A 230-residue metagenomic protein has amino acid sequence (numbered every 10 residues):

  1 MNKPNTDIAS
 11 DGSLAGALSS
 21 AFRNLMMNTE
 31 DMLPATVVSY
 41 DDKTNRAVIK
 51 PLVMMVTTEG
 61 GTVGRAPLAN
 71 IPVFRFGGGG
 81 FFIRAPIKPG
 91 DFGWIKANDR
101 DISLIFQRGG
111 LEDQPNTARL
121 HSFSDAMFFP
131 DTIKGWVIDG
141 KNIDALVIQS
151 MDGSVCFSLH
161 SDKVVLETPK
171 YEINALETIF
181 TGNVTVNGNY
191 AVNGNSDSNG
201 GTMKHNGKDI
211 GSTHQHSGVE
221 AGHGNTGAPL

Functional and structural regions predicted by a protein language model:
N2-P169: Hydrophobic packing positions characteristic of elongated beta-solenoid/beta-helix-type spike/fiber shafts
A15-L18, F180, N193, P229: Conserved GTPase G-domain signal focused on the G5
M32, A85, F123, I179 (+2 more regions): Generic structural microfeature
R84, M203-K204, L230: Intrinsically disordered, low-complexity proline/glycine-rich segments
I148, V155-L159, K163-D209, H214 (+1 more regions): Low-complexity, small-hydrophobic/phenylalanine-enriched stretches that adopt extended beta/coil conformations used
G222-P229: Short, low-complexity, Pro/Ser/Thr/Gly-rich segments in the mature regions of secreted, periplasmic
